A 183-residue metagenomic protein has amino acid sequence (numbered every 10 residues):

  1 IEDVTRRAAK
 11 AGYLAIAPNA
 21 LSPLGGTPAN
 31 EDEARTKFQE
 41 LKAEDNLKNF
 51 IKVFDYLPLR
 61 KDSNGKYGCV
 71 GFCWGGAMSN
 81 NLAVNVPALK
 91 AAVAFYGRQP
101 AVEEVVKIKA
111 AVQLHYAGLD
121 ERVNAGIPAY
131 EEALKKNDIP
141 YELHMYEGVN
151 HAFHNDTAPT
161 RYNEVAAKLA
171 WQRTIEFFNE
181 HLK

Functional and structural regions predicted by a protein language model:
I1-L59, N155-T157: Serine-hydrolase catalytic machinery in alpha/beta-hydrolase-like enzymes
V4, N124-L134: Short alpha-helix in the alpha/beta-hydrolase fold that links the catalytic acid
K61-F72: Alpha/beta-hydrolase fold nucleophile elbow
G71-G75, S79: Gly/Ala-rich beta-loop-alpha elbow adjacent to hydrolase catalytic centers
A88-R98: A conserved short beta-strand
I108, L114-Y116: Short beta-strand/loop motif that positions the catalytic acidic residue of the alpha/beta-hydrolase fold
L119-N124, H151: Acidic catalytic loop of the alpha/beta-hydrolase fold
K135-K183: C-terminal catalytic histidine-bearing segment of alpha/beta-hydrolase fold enzymes
